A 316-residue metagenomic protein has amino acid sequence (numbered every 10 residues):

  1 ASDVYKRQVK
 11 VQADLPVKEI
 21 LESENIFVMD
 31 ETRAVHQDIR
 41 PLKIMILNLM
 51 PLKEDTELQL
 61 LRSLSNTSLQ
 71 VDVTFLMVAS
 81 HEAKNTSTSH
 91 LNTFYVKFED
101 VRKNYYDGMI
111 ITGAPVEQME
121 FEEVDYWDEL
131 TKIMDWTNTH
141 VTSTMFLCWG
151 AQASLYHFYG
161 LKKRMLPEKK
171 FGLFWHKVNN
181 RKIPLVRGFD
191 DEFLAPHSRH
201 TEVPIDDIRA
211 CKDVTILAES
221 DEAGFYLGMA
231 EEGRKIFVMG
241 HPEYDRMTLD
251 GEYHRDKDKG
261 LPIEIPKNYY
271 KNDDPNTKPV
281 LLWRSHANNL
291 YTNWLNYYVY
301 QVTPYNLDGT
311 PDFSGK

Functional and structural regions predicted by a protein language model:
A1-Y5: Short, small-residue-biased leader/transition segments that mark boundaries at the very start of proteins
K6-M77, Y95, E99-V101, Y105 (+2 more regions): Amide-donor transfer/coupling interface in amidating biosynthetic enzymes
L52, H81, E117, Q152 (+1 more regions): Surface-exposed, flexible loop/turn segments at secondary-structure boundaries
V78-A79, Y106-V116: Short loop/turn segments at strand-loop or loop-helix junctions that form parts of catalytic or ligand-binding pockets
A79-N92: N-terminal beta-loop-helix "entrance" segment that forms/cooperates in small-molecule cofactor or anionic ligand
I111-N180: Cysteine-nucleophile active-site neighborhood
